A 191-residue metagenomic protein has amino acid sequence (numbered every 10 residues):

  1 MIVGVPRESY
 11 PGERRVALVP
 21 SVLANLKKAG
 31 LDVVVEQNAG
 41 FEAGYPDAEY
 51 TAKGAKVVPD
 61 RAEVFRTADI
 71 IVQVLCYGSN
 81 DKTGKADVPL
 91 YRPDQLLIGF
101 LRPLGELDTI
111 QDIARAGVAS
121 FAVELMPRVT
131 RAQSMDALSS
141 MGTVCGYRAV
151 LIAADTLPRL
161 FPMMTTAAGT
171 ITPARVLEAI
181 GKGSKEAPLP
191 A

Functional and structural regions predicted by a protein language model:
I2, E8, Y77, T83-R175: Glycine/serine-rich phosphate-binding loop and adjoining beta1-alpha1 elements at the start of nucleotide-handling
P6-Y45, L157-A191: Glycine-rich phosphate/diphosphate-binding loop of Rossmann-like nucleotide-binding domains
V16-P20, G44, V58, P103-L107 (+2 more regions): Electropositive phosphate-/nucleotide-binding environments in soluble metabolic enzymes
K28-D32, A55-K56, I70-C76, R115-A119 (+2 more regions): Generic secondary-structure signature for well-ordered alpha-helical cores
Y45-K53, T109-D112: Short, aromatic/basic amphipathic alpha-helical patches
G54-T67: Short acidic low-complexity segments
A68-D69, Q95: Conserved acidic residues
